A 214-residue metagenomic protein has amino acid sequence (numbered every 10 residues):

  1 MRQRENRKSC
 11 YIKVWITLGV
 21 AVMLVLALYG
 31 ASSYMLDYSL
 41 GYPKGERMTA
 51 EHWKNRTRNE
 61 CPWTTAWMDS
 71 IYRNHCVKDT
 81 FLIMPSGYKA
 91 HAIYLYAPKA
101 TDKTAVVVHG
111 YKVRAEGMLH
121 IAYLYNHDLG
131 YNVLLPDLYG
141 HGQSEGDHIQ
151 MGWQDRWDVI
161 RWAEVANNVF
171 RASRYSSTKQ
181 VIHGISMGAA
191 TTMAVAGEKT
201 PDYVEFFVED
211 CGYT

Functional and structural regions predicted by a protein language model:
K13-T17, V22-L82: An N-terminal hydrophobic leader/cap segment in hydrolases
P85-Y96: A short loop-to-beta-strand scaffold at the N-terminal edge of the catalytic core in hydrolase folds
D102-G110: Short beta-strand element of the alpha/beta-hydrolase
Y111-Y125: The serine-hydrolase catalytic nucleophile loop
Y125-E145: Conserved alpha/beta-hydrolase
I149-A172: Alpha/beta-hydrolase active-site loop
V165-V169, S177-T214: Primarily recognizes the serine-hydrolase "nucleophile elbow" in alpha/beta-hydrolase and SGNH/GDSL folds
